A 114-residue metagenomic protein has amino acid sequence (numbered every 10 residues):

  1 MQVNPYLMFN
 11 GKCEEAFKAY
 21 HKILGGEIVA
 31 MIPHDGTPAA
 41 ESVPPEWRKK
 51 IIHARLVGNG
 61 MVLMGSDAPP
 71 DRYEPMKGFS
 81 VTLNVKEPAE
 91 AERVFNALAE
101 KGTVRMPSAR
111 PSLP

Functional and structural regions predicted by a protein language model:
M1-L113: Glyoxalase I/VOC metalloenzyme domain signal
